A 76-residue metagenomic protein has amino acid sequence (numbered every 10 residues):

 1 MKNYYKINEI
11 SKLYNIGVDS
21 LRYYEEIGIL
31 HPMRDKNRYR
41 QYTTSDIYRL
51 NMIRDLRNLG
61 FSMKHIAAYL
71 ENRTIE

Functional and structural regions predicted by a protein language model:
M1, I10, G17-S20: Short glycine/proline-centered loop/turn elements that form peptide/ligand docking sites
K2-N3, K12, T44-E76: Arg/Lys-rich, alpha-helical DNA-contact motif
I7-N8, R22, K64: Residues within the helices of the helix-turn-helix
S11, E25: The alpha-helix within a helix-turn-helix
L30-K36: Beta-hairpin "wing" of winged helix-turn-helix
R38-T44: Minor-groove-contacting beta-hairpin "wing" of winged helix-turn-helix DNA-binding domains
